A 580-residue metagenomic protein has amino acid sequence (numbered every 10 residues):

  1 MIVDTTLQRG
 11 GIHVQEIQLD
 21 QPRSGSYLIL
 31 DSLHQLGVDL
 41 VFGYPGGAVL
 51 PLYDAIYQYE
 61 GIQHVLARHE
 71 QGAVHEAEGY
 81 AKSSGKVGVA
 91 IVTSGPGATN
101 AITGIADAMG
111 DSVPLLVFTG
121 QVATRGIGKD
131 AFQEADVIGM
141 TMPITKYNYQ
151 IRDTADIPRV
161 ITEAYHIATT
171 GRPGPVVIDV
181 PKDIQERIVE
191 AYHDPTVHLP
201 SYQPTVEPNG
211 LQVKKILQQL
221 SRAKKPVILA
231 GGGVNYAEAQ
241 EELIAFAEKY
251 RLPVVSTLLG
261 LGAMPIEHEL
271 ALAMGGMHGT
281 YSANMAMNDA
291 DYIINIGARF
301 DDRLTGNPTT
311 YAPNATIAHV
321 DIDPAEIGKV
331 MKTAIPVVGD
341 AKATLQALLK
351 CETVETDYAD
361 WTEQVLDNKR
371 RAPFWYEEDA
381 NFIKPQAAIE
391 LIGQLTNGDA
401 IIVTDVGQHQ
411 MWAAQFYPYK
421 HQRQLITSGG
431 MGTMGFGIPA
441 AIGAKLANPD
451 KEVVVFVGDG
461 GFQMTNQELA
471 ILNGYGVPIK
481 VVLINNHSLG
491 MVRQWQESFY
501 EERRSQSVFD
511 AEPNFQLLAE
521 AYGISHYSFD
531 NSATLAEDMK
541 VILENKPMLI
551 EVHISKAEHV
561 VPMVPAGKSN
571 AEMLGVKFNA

Functional and structural regions predicted by a protein language model:
I2-V354, L395-G398, P478-V481, E501: N-terminal alpha/beta PP-like core and its mobile active-site loop of ThDP/TPP-dependent enzymes
V14-D20, N314-V406, S532-E537, V541 (+2 more regions): Phosphate/pyrophosphate-binding active-site segments
S26-I29, H34-D39, Y44, L52-I56 (+2 more regions): Active-site diphosphate/adenylate-binding microenvironment
Y44-G46, V65-H75, A90-G97, R152-D153 (+6 more regions): Active-site nucleophile and cofactor-binding loops and adjacent substrate-binding regions of central metabolic enzymes
E70, K129-A131, Q203-K215, G275-G279 (+5 more regions): A general structural motif
F132-Q133, G328-V330, P336-V338, K342-Q346 (+2 more regions): Thiamine diphosphate
M140, E190-V197, Q364-R371, L517-A519: Short, basic/glycine-rich phosphate-binding loops at helix/coil junctions that contact nucleotide phosphates
V177, H319, V403, F456-V457: Generic enzyme active-site microenvironment
